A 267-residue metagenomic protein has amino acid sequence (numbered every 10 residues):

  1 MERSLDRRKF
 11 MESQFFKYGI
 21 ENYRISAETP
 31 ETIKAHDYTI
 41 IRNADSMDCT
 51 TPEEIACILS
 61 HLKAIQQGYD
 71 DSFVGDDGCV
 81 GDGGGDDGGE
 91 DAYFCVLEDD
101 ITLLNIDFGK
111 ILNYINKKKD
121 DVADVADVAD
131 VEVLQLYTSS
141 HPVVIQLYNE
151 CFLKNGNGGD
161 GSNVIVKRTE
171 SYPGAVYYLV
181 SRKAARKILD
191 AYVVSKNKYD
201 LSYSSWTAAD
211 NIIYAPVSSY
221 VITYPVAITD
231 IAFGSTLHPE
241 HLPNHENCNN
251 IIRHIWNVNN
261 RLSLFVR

Functional and structural regions predicted by a protein language model:
M1-C79, D87-L97, I101-R267: An acidic/histidine-cluster motif and surrounding catalytic segment that typifies divalent-metal-assisted enzyme active
